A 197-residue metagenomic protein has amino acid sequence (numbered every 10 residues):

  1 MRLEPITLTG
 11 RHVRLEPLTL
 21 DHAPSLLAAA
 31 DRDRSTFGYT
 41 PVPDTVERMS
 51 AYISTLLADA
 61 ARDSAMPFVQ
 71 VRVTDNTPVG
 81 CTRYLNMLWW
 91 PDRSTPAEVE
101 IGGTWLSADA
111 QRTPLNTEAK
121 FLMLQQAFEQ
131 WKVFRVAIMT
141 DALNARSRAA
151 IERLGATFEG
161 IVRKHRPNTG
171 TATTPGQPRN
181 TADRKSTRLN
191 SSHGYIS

Functional and structural regions predicted by a protein language model:
M1-A29, D33-T40, R179, R188: Conserved N-terminal entry element of GNAT/NAT acetyltransferase domains
R34-T95: A conserved beta-strand-loop-helix scaffold within acyl/acetyltransferase catalytic domains
V71, I101-P114, D141: A short, internal acetyl-CoA/4′-phosphopantetheine-binding micro-motif in the GNAT/acyltransferase core
R112-Q126, A149, R153: Conserved acetyl-CoA-binding loop-helix of GNAT-fold acetyltransferases
E129-M139: Conserved GNAT acetyl-CoA-binding A-motif
M139, T157-T174: Conserved catalytic-core motifs of GNAT/GCN5-like acyltransferases
N144-G160: Conserved active-site alpha-helix within GNAT-family acetyltransferase domains
K185, L189-S197: Single conserved hydrophobic/aromatic residue that forms the stacking wall/gate of nucleotide- or nucleobase-binding
